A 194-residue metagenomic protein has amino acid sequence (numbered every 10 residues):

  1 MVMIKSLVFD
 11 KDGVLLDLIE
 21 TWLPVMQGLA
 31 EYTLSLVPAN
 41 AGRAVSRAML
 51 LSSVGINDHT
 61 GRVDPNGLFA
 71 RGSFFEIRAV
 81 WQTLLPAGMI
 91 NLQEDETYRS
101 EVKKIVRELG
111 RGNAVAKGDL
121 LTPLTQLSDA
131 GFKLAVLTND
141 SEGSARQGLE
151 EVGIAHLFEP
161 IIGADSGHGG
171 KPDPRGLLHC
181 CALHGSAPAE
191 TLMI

Functional and structural regions predicted by a protein language model:
V2-I4, G131, P188-E190: A general structural motif
I4-L121, A130, R146: N-terminal helical cap/lid subdomain that shapes the substrate entry/recognition surface in HAD-like hydrolases
E108-A116, A135, D140-M193: Substrate-recognition "cap/lid" segment bordering the active-site pocket of phosphatases
